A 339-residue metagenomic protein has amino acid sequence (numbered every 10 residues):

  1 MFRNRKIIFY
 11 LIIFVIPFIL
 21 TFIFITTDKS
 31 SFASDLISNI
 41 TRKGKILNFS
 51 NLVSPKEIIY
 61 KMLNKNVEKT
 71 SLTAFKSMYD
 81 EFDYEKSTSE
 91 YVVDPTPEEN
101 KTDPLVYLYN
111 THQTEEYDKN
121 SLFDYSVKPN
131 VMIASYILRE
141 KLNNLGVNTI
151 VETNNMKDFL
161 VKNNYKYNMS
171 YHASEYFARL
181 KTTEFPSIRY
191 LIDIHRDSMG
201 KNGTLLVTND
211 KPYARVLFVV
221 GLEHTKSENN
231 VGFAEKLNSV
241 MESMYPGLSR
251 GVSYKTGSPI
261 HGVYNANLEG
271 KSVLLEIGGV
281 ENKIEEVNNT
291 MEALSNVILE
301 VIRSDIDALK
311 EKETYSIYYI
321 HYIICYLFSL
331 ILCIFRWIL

Functional and structural regions predicted by a protein language model:
Y10-F24: Hydrophobic membrane-insertion alpha-helices, especially the h-region of bacterial N-terminal signal peptides
I23-L105, K310-Y319, L327: N-terminal, intrinsically disordered, polar/charged segments of Gram-positive cell-envelope systems that serve as
D118-P129, L138, L160-M169, V219-E228 (+1 more regions): Second-shell loop/turn segments in exported
K128-L205: Catalytic-core regions of hydrolytic enzymes
G200-N229: A short, glycine/acidic-enriched catalytic loop
N230-K255: Active-site-adjacent substrate-binding region of metalloamidase/peptidase-like peptide-processing proteins
V252-T314: Active-site-adjacent mobile loop/cap segments within catalytic or ligand-binding domains
